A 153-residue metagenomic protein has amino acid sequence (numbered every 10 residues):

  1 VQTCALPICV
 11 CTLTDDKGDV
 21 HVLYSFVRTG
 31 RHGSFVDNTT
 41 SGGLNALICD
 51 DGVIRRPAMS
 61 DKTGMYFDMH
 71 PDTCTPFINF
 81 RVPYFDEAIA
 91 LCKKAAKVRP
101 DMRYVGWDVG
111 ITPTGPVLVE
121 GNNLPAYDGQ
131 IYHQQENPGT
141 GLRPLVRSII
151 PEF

Functional and structural regions predicted by a protein language model:
V1, E87-K93: Short Pro/Gly-enriched beta-strand edge/turn motifs at strand-loop
T3-L6: Short, small-residue-biased leader/transition segments that mark boundaries at the very start of proteins
I8-V10, G42: Active-site loop ensemble at the mouth of alpha/beta enzyme cores that anchors a bound cofactor
V10-T12, V22-L23, L118: Short hydrophobic-aromatic micro-motifs
C11-D15, G110-T112: Short beta-strand micro-motifs enriched in acidic
D15-Y66: Short, His- and charge-rich active-site/binding loops that engage polyanionic ligands
F67-E87, K97-M102, I111-F153: C-terminal active-site "lid" helix and adjoining low-complexity regulatory extension at the edge of ATP-using catalytic
